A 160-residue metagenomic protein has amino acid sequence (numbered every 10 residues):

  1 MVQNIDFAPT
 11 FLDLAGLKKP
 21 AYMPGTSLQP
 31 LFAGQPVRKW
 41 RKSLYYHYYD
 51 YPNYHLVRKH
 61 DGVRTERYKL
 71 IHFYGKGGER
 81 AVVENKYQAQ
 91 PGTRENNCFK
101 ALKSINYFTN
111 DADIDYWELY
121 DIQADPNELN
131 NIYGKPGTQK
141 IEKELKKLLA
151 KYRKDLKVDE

Functional and structural regions predicted by a protein language model:
M1-A8, D13-M23, E79, Y87-T93 (+5 more regions): Active-site-proximal cap/lid insertion segments
M1-V63, N131, I141-K147, E160: Polar, surface-exposed loop/tail segments that function as active-site lids or cofactor/substrate-recognition elements
D50-G134: C-terminal, low-complexity/hydrophilic appendages and adjacent surface loops of extracellular/periplasmic anionic
